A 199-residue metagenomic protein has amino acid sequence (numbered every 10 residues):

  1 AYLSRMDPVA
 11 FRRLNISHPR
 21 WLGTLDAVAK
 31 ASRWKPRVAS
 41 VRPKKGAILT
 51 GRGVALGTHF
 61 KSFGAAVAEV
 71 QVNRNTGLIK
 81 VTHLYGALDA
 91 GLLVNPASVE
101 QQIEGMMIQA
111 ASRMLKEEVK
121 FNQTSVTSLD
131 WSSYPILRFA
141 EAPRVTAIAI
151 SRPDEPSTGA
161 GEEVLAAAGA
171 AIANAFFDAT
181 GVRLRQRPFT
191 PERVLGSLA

Functional and structural regions predicted by a protein language model:
A1-A199: Cofactor-binding beta-sheet edge motifs in enzyme active sites
